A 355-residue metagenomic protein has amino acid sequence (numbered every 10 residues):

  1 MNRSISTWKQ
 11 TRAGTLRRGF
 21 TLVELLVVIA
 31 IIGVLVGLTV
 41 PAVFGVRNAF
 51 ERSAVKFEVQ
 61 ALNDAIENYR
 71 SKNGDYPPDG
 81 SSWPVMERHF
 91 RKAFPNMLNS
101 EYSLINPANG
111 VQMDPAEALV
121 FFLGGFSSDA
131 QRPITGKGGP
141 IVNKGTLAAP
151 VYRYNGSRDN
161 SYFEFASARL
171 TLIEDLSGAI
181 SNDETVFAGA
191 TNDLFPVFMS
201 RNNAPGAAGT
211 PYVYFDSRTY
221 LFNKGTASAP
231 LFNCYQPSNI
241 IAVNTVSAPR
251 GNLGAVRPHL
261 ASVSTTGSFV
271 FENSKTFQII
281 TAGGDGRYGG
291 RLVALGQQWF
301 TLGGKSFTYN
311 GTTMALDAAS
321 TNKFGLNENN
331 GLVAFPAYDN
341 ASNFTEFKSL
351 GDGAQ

Functional and structural regions predicted by a protein language model:
M1-F20: N-terminal leader/signal peptides at the extreme start of proteins
G14, F20-E24, G251, P258: Intrinsic-disorder/low-complexity peptide segments enriched for small residues
G14-T15, F44, A49, A166: Short alpha-helical segments used as structural interaction elements across diverse proteins
T15, E24-L25, M97, S349: Acidic/proline-rich low-complexity IDRs
R17-V46: N-terminal single-pass transmembrane signal-anchor helix
G33, A49, G110: Charge-dense, low-complexity intrinsically disordered segments
A42-A61: Aliphatic-rich helix starts adjacent to a transmembrane/signal segment
K56-Q355: N-terminal pilin/flagellin-like segments and related low-complexity appendage regions
